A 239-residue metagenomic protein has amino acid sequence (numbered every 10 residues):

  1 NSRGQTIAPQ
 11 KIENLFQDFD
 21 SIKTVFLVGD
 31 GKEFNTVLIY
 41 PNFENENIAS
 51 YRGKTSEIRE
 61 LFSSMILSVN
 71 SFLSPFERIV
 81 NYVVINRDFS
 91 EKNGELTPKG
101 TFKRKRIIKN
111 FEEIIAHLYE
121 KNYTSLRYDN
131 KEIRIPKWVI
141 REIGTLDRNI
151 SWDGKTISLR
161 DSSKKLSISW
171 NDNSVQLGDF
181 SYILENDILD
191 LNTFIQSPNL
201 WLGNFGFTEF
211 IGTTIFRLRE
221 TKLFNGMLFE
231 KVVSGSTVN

Functional and structural regions predicted by a protein language model:
N1-P75: AMP-binding/adenylate-forming catalytic core of the ANL superfamily
N1-Q5, K121, N239: Short intrinsically disordered, low-complexity coil segments enriched in acidic
S21-T24, I66-T156, S162-S163, S169-V238: Conserved C-terminal "lid"/linker of ANL adenylate-forming enzymes
